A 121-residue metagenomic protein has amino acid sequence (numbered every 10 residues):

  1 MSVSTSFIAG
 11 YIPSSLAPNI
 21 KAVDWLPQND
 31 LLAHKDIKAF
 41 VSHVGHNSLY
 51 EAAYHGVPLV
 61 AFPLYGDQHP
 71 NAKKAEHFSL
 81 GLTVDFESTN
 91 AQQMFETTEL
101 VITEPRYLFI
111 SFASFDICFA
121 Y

Functional and structural regions predicted by a protein language model:
M1-Y121: Catalytic core of nucleotide-sugar-dependent glycosyltransferases
